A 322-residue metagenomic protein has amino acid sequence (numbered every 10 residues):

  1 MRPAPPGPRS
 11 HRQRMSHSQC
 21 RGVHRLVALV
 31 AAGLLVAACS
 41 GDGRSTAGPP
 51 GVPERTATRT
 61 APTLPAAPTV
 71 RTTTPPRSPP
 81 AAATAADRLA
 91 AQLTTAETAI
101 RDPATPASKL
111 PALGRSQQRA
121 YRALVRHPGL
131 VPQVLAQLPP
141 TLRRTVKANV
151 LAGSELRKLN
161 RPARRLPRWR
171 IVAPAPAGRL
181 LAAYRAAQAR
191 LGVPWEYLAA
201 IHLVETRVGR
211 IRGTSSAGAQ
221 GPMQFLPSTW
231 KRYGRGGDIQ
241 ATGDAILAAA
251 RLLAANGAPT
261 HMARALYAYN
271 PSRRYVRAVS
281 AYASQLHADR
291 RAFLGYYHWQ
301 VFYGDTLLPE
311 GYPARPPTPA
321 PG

Functional and structural regions predicted by a protein language model:
M1-S10: Compositionally biased, low-complexity flexible segments
G7, G22, G33, G48-G51: Residue-identity detector for glycine
M15-V27: Bacterial N-terminal signal peptides that target proteins for export
A28-L34: Sec-dependent N-terminal signal peptides
V36-A38: C-terminal motif of bacterial Sec signal peptides marking the signal peptidase cleavage site
S40-G43: Bacterial signal peptide processing site
V52-P53, A61-L166, H298: An acidic, Gly/Ser/Thr/Pro-rich helix-cap/linker signature
G129-P321: Catalytic glycan-binding domains that act on GlcNAc-containing polysaccharides
